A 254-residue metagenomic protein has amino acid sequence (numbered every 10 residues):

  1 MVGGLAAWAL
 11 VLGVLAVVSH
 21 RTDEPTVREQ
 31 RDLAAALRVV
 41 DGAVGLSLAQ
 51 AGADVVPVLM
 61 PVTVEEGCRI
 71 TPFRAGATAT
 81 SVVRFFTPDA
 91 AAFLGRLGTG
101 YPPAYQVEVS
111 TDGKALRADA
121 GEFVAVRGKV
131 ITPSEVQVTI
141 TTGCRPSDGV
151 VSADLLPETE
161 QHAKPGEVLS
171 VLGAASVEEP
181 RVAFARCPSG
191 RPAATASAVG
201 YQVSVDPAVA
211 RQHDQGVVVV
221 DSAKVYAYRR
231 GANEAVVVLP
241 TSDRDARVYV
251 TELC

Functional and structural regions predicted by a protein language model:
M1-V18: Hydrophobic membrane-insertion alpha-helices, especially the h-region of bacterial N-terminal signal peptides
V18-R31, E65-R96, S176-R211: Terminal, regulation- and interaction-focused segments at domain boundaries
L37-V64: Short extracytoplasmic
G42-Q50, P88-S110, Q202-D221: Amphipathic alpha-helical segments
V56-T71, R127-V130, F184-A185, E234-P240: Short amphipathic beta-strand and strand-loop transition segments with alternating hydrophobic
P72-V151: Amphipathic heptad-repeat coiled-coil/leucine-zipper-like oligomerization helices
E122-T195: Surface-exposed beta-loop interaction hotspot
A183-C254: Extracytoplasmic/luminal low-complexity segments enriched in Pro/Gly and acidic/polar residues that act as flexible
